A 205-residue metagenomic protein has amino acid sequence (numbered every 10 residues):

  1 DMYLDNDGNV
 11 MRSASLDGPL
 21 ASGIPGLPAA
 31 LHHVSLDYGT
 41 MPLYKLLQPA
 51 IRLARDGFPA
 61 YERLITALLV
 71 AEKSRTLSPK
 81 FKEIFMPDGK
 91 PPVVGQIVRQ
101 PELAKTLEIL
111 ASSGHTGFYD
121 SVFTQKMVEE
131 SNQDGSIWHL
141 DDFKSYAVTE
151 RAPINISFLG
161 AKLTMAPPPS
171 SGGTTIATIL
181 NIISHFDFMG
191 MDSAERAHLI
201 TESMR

Functional and structural regions predicted by a protein language model:
D1-D120, T124-P169, M189: Noncatalytic scaffold domains of N-terminal-nucleophile
I154-I156, A161-R205: Internal alpha/beta scaffold segment
